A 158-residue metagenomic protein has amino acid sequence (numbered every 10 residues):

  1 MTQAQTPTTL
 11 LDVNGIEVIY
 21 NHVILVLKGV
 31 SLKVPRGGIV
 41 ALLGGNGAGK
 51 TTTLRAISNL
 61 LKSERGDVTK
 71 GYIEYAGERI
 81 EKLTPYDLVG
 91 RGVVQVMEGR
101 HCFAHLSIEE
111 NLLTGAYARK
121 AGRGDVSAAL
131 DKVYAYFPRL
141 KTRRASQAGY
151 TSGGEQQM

Functional and structural regions predicted by a protein language model:
L11-V13, L27: Conserved structural motif at the start of ABC-family nucleotide-binding domains
N21-H22, V40, L61-E64, I108-D125 (+1 more regions): ABC-type ATPase nucleotide-binding domains, specifically the catalytic core motifs of the NBD
L43-G45: The feature captures the beta-strand-to-loop junction immediately N-terminal to the Walker
L54, H105-G115, R144-A145: Short coil-to-helix segment of the ABC ATPase nucleotide-binding domain corresponding to the Q-loop/switch region
S58: Helix-to-loop junction immediately C-terminal to a conserved catalytic motif
V68-E78, D125-L130: Conserved ABC transporter NBD signature motif
S146-T151, E155: Conserved ABC ATPase signature
